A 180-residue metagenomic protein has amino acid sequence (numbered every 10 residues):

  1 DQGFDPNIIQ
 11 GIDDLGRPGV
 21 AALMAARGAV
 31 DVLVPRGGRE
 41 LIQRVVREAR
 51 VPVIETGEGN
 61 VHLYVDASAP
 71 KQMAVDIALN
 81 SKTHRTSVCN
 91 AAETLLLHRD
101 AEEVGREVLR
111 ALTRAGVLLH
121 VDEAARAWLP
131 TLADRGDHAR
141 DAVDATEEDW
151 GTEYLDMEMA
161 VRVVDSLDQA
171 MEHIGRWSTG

Functional and structural regions predicted by a protein language model:
D1-S68: Rossmann-like NAD(P) dinucleotide-binding subdomain of oxidoreductase/dehydrogenase enzymes
F4-P6, G116, G180: Short secondary-structure junction motifs
D13, V121-E123, D165: Short loop/edge segments at beta-strand edges and connector loops that shape dinucleotide/nucleotide cofactor-binding
A29-L33, E93, M157-M159, T179-G180: Short active-site oxyanion
L33, H98, A170: Residue-level signal for inorganic ion chemistry
L41-D156: ALDH superfamily catalytic-core signature
D141-G180: Conserved C-terminal structural/oligomerization subdomain of aldehyde/semialdehyde dehydrogenase
